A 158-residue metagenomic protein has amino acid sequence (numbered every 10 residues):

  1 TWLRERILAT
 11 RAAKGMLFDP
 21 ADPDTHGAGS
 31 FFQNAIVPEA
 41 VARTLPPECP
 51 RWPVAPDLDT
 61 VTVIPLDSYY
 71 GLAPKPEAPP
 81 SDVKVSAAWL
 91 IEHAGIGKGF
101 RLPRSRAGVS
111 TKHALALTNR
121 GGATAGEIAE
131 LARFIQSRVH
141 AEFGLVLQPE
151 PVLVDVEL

Functional and structural regions predicted by a protein language model:
T1-G126, E142-L158: Phosphate/pyrophosphate- and phosphate-bearing ligand-binding catalytic cores of soluble enzymes
